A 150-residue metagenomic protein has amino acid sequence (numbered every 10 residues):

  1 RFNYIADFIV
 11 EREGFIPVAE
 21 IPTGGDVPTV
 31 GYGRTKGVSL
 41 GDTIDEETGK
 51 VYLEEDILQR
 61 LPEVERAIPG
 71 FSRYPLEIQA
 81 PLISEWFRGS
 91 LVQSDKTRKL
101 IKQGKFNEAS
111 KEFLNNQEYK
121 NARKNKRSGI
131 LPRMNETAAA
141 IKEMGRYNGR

Functional and structural regions predicted by a protein language model:
R1-N3, I21-G24, Y74-E77: Extracellular/periplasmic catalytic domains that process cell-envelope and extracellular macromolecules
N3-F8, R12-F15, R34, V38 (+3 more regions): Long, amphipathic alpha-helical surface segments
A6, V27-T29, Q79: A residue-level signal for beta-strand positions that form part of recognition/binding surfaces within mature
V10, I21, V27-T29, D45 (+1 more regions): Compositionally biased, low-complexity repeat tracts
F15-I21: Short, surface-exposed beta-strand/loop micro-motifs that present aromatic residues
P22-D42, I57: Substrate-binding/active-site groove segments that recognize and process beta-1,4-linked N-acetyl-hexosamine
L40-F71, P75-R98: Alpha-helical segment that forms one wall of the substrate-binding/catalytic cleft in peptidoglycan-active domains
